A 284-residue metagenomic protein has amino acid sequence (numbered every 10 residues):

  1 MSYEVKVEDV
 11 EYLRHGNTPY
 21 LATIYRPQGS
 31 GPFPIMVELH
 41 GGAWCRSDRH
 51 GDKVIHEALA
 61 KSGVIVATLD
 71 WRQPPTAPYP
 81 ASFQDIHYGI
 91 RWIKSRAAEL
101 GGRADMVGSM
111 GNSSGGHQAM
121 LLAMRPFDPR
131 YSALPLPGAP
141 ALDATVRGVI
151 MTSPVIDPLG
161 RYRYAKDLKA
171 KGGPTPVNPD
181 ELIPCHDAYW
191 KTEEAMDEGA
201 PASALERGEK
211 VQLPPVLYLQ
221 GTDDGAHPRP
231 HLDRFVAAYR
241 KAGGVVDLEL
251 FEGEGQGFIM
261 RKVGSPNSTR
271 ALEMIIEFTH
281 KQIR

Functional and structural regions predicted by a protein language model:
M1-R284: Alpha/beta-hydrolase superfamily serine-hydrolase fold, recognizing
